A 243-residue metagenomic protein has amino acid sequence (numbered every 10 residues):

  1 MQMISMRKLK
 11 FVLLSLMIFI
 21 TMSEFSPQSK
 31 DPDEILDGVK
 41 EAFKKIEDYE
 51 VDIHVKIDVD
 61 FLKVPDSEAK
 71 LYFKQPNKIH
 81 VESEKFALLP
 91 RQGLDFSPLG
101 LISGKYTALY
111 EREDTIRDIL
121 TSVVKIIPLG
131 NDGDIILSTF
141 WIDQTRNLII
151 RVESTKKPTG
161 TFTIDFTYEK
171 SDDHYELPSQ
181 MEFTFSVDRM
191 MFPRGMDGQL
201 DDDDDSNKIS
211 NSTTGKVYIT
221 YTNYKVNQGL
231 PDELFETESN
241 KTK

Functional and structural regions predicted by a protein language model:
M3-L13: Bacterial N-terminal signal peptides that target proteins for export
I4, S23-D60, P65, T242-K243: N-terminal leader/targeting segments and the immediate start of mature chains
L13-T21: Bacterial N-terminal signal peptides
P32-E34, G100-Y110, T159-T163, K216-I219: A short, amphipathic edge element
A42-Y49, L62, R117-I119, T145 (+1 more regions): Edge/loop elements at the starts and ends of beta-strands within beta-rich repeat scaffolds
Y49-V55, A69-L71, N77-K85, S138 (+2 more regions): One face of beta-strands
D58-R117: An acidic-aromatic
L120-E236: Gly/Pro-enriched, hydrophobic low-complexity segments that function as extracytoplasmic propeptides/linkers
